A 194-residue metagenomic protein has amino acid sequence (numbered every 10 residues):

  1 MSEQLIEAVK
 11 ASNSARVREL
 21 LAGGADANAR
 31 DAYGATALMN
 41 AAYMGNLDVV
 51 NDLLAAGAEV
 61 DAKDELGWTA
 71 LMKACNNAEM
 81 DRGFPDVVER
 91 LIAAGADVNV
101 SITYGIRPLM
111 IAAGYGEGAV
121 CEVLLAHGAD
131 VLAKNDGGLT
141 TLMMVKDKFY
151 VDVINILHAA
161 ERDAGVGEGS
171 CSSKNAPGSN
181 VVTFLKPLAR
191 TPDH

Functional and structural regions predicted by a protein language model:
M1-E7, A94, H127, L139 (+1 more regions): Ankyrin-repeat-protein effector appendages
M1-T36, N40: N-terminal segments that cap or nucleate solenoid repeat domains
E7-S12, N40-N46, K73-F84, I111-E117 (+1 more regions): Ankyrin repeat A-helix N-terminal signature
N13-L21, N46-L54, M80-I92, E117-L125 (+1 more regions): Ankyrin repeat structural motif
E65-W68, M72-P85, E89, N99: Alpha-helical adaptor scaffolds
